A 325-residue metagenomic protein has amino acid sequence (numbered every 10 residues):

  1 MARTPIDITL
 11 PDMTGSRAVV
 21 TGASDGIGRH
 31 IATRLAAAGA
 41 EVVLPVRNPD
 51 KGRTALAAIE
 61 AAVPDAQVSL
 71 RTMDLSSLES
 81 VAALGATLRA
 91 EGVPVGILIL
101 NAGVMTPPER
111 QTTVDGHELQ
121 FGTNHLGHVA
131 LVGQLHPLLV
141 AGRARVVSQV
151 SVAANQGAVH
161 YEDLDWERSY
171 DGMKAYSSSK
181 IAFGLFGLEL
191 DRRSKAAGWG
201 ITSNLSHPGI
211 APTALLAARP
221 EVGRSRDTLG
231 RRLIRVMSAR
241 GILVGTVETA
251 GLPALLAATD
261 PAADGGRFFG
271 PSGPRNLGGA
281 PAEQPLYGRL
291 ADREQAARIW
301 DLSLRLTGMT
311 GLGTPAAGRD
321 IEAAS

Functional and structural regions predicted by a protein language model:
M1-G223, L306-G318: Rossmann-fold NAD(P)H-dependent dehydrogenase/reductase core
M1-P5, G278-R289: Short, contiguous pre-domain boundary segments
A18-V19, R240-G241, L286-Y287: Short, contiguous strand/loop micro-motifs
T21-A23, S76, T123-N124, G245-T246 (+1 more regions): A short, hydrophobic secondary-structure junction motif
L44, M73, I242, G288-A291: Pocket-edge positions in alpha/beta enzyme catalytic cores
E167, G223-S238: A short C-terminal helix-loop "cap" of Rossmann-like NAD(P)-dependent dehydrogenase/epimerase domains
S179, R231-E283, R293-A297, D301 (+2 more regions): C-terminal helical subdomain
E322-S325: Short, intrinsically disordered terminal tails adjacent to the first/last structured region
